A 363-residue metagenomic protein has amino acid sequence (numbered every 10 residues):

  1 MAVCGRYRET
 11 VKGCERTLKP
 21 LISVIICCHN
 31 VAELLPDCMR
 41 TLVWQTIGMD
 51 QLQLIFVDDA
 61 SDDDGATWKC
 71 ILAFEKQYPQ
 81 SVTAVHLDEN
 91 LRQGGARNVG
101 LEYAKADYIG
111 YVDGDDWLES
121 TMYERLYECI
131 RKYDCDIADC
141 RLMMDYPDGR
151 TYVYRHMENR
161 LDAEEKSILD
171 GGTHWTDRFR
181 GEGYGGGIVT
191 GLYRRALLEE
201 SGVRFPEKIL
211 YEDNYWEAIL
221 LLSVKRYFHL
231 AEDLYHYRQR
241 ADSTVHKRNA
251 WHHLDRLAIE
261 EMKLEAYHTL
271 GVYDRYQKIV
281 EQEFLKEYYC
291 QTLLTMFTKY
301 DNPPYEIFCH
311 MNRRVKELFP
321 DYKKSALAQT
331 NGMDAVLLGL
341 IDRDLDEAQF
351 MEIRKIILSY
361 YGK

Functional and structural regions predicted by a protein language model:
C14-K19, C135, F297-K363: Membrane-interface aromatic/basic loop that binds lipid-linked glycans or pyrophosphate carriers, typified by
P20-S23, Q53, Y215: Cell-envelope/extracellular polymer assembly enzymes that use nucleotide-activated donors
I22-L34, C38, Q45, V57-D59: A conserved hydrophobic helix/loop-capping motif in glycosyltransferases and polysaccharide synthases
M39-H86: Acidic donor-binding segment of Leloir-type glycosyltransferases
M39-R40, W68, N98, A106 (+1 more regions): Short alpha-helix within the catalytic core of nucleotide-sugar-dependent glycosyltransferases
L87-A104, Y111: Glycine-rich, basic loop-to-helix element that forms the pyrophosphate-binding segment of sugar-nucleotide handling
D116-F228, Y235-N249: Donor-binding/catalytic cores of nucleotide-activated saccharide and glycerol-phosphate transferases/polymerases
D233-R240, H246-R275, Y288-Y322: Catalytic core of nucleotide-sugar-dependent glycosyltransferases
